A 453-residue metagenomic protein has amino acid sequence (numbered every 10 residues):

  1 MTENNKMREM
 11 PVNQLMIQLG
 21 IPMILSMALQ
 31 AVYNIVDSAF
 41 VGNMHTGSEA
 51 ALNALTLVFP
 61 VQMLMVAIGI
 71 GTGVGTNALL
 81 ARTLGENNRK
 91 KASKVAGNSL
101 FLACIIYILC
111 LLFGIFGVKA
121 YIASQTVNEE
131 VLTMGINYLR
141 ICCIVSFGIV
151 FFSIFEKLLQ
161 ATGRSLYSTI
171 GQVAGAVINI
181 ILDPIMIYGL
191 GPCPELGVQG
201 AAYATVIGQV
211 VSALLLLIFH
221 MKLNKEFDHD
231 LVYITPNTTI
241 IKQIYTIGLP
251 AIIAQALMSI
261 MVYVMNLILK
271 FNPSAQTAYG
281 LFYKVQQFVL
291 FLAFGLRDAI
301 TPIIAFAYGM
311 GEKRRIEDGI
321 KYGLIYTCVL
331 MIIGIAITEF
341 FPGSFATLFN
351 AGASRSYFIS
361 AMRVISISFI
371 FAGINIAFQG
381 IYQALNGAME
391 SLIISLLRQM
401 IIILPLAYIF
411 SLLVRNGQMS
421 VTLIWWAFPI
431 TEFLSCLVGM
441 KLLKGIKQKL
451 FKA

Functional and structural regions predicted by a protein language model:
M1-G20, L80-F147, C193-L249, I304-S368 (+1 more regions): Short alpha-helical transmembrane segments in multi-pass integral membrane proteins
M7-G47, P60-G75, L79, C104-L111 (+5 more regions): N-terminal transmembrane alpha-helices
Q18, V41-M63, E130-M134, V198-Q199 (+5 more regions): Interfacial/gating helices of multi-pass transporter permease domains
Q18-D37, I141, G175, G208-S212 (+3 more regions): Transmembrane helical elements of multi-pass membrane transporters/channels
M23, M27, A39, A78 (+16 more regions): Transmembrane alpha-helix boundary and packing residues in multipass membrane permease domains and related
A28, V32-N53, I122-E129, I185-L196 (+5 more regions): Helix-terminus/linker motif at the lipid-water interface of multi-pass membrane proteins
L52-L112, I149-S168, A278-F340, A372-S391: Small-residue-rich hydrophobic transmembrane alpha-helices
G73, C142-Q160, S168-A176, A201-L216 (+4 more regions): Short runs within selected transmembrane alpha-helices of multi-pass transporters and secretion channels
